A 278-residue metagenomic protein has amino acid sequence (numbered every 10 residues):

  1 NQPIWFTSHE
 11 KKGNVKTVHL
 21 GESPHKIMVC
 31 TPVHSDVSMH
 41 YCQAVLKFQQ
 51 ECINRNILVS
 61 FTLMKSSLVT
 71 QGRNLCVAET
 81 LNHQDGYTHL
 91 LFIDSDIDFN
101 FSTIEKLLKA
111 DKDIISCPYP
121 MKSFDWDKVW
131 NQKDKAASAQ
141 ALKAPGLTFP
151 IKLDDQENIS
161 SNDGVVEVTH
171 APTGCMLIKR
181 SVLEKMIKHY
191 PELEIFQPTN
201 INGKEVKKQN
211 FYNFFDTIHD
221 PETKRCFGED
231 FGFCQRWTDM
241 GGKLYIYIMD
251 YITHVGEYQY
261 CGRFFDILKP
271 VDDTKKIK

Functional and structural regions predicted by a protein language model:
N1-S66: N-proximal low-complexity "stem/linker" segments adjacent to membrane-targeting elements
P3-P24, K188-K278: C-terminal catalytic/acceptor-binding lobe
S67-G72: A short, glycine-/small-residue-rich helix N-cap motif at loop->alpha-helix starts within glycosyltransferase
L75, S181, G232: Active-site phosphate/pyrophosphate-handling residues
L75-H89: Active-site nucleotide-sugar/metal-binding loop of Leloir-type enzymes
G86-D98: Short beta-strand-to-loop acidic/aromatic patch adjacent to the donor-nucleotide binding site
H89, D113-I114, L244: Short, Asp-centered acidic motifs that coordinate Mg2+ and/or phosphate in catalytic or ligand-binding sites
N100-D216: Conserved catalytic core of nucleotide-sugar-dependent glycosyltransferases
